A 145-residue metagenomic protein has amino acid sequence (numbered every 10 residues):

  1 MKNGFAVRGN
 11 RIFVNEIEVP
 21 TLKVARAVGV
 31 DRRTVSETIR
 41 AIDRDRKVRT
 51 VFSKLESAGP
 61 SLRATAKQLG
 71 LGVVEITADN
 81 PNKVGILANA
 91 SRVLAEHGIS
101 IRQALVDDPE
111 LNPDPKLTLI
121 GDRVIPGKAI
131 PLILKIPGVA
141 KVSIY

Functional and structural regions predicted by a protein language model:
M1-R11, I39-Y145: A conserved regulatory-domain signal marking ACT and ACT-like small-molecule sensing domains and adjacent regulatory
T21: Helix-turn-helix DNA-binding elements, focusing on the entry/boundary residues of the two helices that contact DNA
V24-A25: Short alpha-helical "recognition helix" segments of helix-turn-helix
